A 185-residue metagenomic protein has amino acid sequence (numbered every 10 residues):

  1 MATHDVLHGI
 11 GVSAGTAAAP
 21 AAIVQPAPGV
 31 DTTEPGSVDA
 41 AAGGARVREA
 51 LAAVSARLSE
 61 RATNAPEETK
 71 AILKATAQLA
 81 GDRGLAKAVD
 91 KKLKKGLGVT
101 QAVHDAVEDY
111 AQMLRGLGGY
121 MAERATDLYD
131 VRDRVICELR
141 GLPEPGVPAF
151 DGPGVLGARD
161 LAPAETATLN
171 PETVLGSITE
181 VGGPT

Functional and structural regions predicted by a protein language model:
M1-P184: Non-catalytic, soluble scaffold/interaction modules
